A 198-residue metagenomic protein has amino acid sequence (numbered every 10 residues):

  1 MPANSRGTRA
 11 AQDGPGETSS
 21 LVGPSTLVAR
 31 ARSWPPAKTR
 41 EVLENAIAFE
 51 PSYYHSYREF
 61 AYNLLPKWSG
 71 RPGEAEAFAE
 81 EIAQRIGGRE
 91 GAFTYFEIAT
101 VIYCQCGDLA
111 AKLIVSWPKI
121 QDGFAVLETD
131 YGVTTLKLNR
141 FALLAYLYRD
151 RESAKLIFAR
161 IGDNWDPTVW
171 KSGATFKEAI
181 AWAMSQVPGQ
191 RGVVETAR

Functional and structural regions predicted by a protein language model:
M1-Q12, P35-E50, G70-I86, L109-E128 (+2 more regions): Alpha-helical repeat scaffolds
S5, S19-S20, S25, S33 (+6 more regions): Generic serine detector
G14-A29, F49-P66, Q84-D108, V133-A142: Amphipathic alpha-helical repeat scaffolds of TPR domains
R32-S33, K67-S69, I102, Y148: Structural motif corresponding to the intra-repeat A-B loop/turn of tetratricopeptide repeats
A48-F49, K67-W68, A179-A183: Short alpha-helical linear motifs
E90-R198: Long, ordered, amphipathic alpha-helical scaffolds
